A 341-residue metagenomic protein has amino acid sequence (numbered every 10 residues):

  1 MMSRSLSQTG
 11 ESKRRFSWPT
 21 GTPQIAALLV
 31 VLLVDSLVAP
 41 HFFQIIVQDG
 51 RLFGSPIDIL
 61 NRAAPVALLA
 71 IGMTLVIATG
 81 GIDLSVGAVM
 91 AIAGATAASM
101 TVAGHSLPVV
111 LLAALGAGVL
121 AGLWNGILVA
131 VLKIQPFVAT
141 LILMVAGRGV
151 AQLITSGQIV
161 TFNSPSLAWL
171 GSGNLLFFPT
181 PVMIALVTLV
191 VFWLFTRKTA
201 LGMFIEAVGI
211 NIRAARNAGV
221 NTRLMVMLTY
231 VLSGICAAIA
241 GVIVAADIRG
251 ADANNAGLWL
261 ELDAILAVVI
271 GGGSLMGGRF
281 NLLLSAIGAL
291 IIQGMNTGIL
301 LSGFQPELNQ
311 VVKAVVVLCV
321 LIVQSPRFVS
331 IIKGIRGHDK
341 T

Functional and structural regions predicted by a protein language model:
M1-P40, D49, V190-V191, I210 (+3 more regions): Cytosolic-side transmembrane-helix boundaries in multi-pass membrane proteins
K13-G21, Q48-N61, S106-V109, L170-V182 (+2 more regions): Interfacial loop-to-helix junctions that mark the boundaries of transmembrane helices in multi-pass membrane
Q24-L37, M73, M144-G149, I184-W193 (+4 more regions): Hydrophobic core segments of alpha-helical transmembrane domains in multi-pass membrane transport and ion-translocation
V34-S36, R51-A103, I127-I134, I265-L282 (+1 more regions): Single transmembrane alpha-helix segments in multi-pass membrane proteins
I46-D49, L132, P136-T199, M225-L228 (+3 more regions): Transmembrane helix-bundle core of multi-pass membrane transporters and related energy-transducing complexes
H105-M144, G288: Alpha-helical transmembrane segments within multi-pass membrane transporters and channels
S106, V110-A114, L120-N125, L176-D252: Helix-loop-helix "hairpin" substructures at the membrane interface of multi-pass membrane proteins
A237, I248, D252-A314: Transmembrane alpha-helical segments in multi-pass inner-membrane proteins
